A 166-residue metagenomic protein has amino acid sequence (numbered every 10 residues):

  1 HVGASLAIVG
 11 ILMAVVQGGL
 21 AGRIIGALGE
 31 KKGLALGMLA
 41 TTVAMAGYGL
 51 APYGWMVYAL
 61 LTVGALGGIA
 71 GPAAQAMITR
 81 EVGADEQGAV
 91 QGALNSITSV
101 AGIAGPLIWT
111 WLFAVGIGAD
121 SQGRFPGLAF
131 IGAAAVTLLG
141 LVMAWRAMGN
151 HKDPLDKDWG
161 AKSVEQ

Functional and structural regions predicted by a protein language model:
H1-A14, F125-G127: Loop-to-transmembrane helix entry
V15-E30: Helix-to-loop junctions at the C-terminal end of transmembrane segments in multipass secondary transporters
K32-G47: Structural signature of the two symmetry-related core transmembrane helices
G47-L61, A70: Helix-loop junctions at membrane interfaces in 12-TM secondary transporters
I69-G83: Intracellular juxtamembrane helix-capping segments at the cytosolic ends of symmetry-related transmembrane helices
V82-S96, G123: Loop-to-transmembrane helix entry/capping segments in MFS-fold secondary transporters and related SLC/MFSD carriers
W111-T137: A membrane-interface helix-boundary motif in multi-pass transporters
I131-Q166: Multi-pass alpha-helical transporter architecture, strongest for 12-TM Major Facilitator/SLC carriers used
